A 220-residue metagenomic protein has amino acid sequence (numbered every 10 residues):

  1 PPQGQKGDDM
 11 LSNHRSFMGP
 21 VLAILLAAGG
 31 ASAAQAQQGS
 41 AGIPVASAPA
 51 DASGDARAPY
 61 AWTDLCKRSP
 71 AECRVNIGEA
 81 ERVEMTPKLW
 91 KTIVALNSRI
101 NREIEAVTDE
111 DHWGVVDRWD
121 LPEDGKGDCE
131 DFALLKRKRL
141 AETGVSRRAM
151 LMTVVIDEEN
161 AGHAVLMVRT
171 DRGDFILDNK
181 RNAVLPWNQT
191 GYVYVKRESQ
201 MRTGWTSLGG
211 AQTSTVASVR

Functional and structural regions predicted by a protein language model:
P1-D9: Short, Lys/Arg-enriched N-terminal segments with co-localized hydrophobic residues within the first ~10-30 amino acids
P2, S32-A34: Intrinsic low-complexity/disordered segments
P2-Q3, L22, T143-G144: Enrichment for repetitive, rod-forming helical segments
L11-H14, A34-R220: A structural boundary/capping signal
G19-G29: Bacterial N-terminal signal peptides
